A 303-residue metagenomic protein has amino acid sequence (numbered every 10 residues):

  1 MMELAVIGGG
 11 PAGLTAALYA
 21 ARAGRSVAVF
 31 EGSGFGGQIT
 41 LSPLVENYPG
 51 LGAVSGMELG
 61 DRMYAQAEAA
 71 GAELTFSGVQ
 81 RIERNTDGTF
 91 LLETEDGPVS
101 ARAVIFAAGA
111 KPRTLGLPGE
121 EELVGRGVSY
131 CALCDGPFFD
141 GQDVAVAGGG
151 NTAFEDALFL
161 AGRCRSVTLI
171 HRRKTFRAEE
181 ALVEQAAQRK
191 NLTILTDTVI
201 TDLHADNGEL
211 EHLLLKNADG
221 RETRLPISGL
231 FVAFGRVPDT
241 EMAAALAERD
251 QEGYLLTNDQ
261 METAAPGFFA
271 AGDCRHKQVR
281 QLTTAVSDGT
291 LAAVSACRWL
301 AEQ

Functional and structural regions predicted by a protein language model:
M1-I7, A23, A28, L74-Q142 (+3 more regions): FAD-binding core/adjacent interface of flavoenzyme oxidoreductases
M2-A70, G148, F154-E179: Beta1-alpha1 glycine-rich phosphate/pyrophosphate-binding loop at the start of Rossmann-like nucleotide-binding domains
A17-L18, L41, G116-G119, A157-F159 (+3 more regions): Short amphipathic alpha-helical segments
L18, R22, L133, L158-G162 (+3 more regions): Short, well-ordered alpha-helices that flank and scaffold nucleotide-derived cofactor binding pockets
G34, P112, N151, K174 (+2 more regions): Short, glycine/serine-rich, charged loops/turns that create anion-binding and catalytic segments at active sites
A67-T94, P98-A101, G162-D259, R298-E302: A Rossmann-like FAD-binding core segment of flavoenzymes
G116, E122-F138, F234-Q281, D288-L291 (+1 more regions): FAD-site-proximal beta/loop scaffold in flavoenzymes
